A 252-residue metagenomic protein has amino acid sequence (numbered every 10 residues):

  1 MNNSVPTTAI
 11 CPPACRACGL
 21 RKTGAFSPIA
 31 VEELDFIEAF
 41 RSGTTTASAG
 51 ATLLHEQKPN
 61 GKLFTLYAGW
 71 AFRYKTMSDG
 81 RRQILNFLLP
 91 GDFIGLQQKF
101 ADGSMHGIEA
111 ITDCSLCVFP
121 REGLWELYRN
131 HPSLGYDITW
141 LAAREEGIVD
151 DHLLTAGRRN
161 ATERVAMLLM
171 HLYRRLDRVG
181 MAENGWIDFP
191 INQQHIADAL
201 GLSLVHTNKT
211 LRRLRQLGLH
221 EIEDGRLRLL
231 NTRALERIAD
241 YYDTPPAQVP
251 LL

Functional and structural regions predicted by a protein language model:
M1-A49, F93-I94, K99-F100: Cyclic nucleotide-binding regulatory module and flanking cytosolic helices
A25, F36, A51-D113: Cyclic nucleotide-binding regulatory domains
T44, L63, F87, V118 (+2 more regions): Short aromatic/basic micro-patch
T46, F64-T65, E109, E221 (+1 more regions): Well-ordered beta-strand positions
A68, E122-G123, Q194, R233: Alpha-helix/helix-capping structural signal
N86-D151: Cyclic-nucleotide recognition modules
S133-G201: Polybasic "coupling" helices that flank or enter modular domains
R174-L252: Phosphate-/nucleic-acid-contacting segments
